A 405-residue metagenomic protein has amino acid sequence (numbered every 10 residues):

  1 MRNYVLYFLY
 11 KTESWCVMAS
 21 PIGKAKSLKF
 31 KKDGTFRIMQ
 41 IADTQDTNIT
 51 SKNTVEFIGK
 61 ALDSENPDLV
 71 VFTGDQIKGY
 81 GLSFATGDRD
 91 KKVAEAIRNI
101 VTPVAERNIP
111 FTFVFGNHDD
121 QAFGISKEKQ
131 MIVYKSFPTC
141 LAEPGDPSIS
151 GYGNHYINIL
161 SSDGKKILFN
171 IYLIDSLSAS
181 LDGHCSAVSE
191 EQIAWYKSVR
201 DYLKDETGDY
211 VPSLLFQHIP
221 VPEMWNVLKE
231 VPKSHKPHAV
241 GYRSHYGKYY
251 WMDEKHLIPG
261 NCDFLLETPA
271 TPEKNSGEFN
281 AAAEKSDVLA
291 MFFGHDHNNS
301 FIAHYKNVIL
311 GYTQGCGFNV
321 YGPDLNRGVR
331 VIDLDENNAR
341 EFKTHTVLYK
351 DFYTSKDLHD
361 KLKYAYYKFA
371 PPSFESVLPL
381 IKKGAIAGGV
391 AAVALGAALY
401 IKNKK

Functional and structural regions predicted by a protein language model:
V5-N99: N-terminal active-site segment of His-dependent metallophosphoesterases
Y7, W15, A19, K26-S27 (+5 more regions): Binuclear metal-dependent phosphoesterase catalytic core
A19-S27, G87-D209, S234-G241, V331-D333: Extended active-site neighborhood of metal-dependent phosphoesterases/phosphodiesterases
T35-Q45, L168-S178, F216, V308-G315: Active-site-proximal beta-strand elements of phosphoester/diester hydrolases
D43, I58, V70, D75 (+7 more regions): Divalent metal-coordination and catalytic microenvironments
T47-N48, K78-G81, F113-I125, A179-D182 (+5 more regions): Active-site environment of divalent metal-dependent phosphoester hydrolases
N66-L69, N170-Y172, H184-H297: His/acidic metal-ligating clusters that form di-metal
L380-K402: Hydrophobic alpha-helical topogenic segments used for membrane insertion/localization
